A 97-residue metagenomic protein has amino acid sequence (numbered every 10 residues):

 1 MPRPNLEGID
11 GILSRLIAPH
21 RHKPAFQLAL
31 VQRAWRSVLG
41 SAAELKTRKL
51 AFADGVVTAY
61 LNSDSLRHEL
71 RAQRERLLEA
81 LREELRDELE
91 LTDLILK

Functional and structural regions predicted by a protein language model:
M1-S37, R48-A51, H68, E75 (+1 more regions): N-terminal presequence-like segments and adjacent domain-start helices
G40-K46: Short amphipathic beta-strand starts and helix->beta connectors
G55-N62: Short, aliphatic-rich beta-strand segments
A80: Compact nucleic-acid interaction/catalytic patches
